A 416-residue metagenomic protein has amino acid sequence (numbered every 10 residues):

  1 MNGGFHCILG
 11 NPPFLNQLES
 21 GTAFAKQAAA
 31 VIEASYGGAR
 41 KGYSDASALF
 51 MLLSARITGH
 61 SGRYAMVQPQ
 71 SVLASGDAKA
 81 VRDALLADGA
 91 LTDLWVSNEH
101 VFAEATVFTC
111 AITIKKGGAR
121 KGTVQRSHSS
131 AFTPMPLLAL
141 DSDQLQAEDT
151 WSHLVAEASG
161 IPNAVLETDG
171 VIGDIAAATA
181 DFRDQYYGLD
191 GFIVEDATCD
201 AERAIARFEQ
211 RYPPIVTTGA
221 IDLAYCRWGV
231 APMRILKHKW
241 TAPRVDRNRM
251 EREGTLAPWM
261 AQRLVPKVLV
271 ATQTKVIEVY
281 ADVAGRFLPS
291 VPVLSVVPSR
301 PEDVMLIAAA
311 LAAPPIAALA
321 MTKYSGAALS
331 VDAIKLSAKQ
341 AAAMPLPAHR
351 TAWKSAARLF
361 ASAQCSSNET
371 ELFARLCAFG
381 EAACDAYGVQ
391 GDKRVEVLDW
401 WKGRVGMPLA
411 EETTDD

Functional and structural regions predicted by a protein language model:
M1-A201, L288-P292: Signature of N6-adenine DNA methyltransferases within the class I
G3, C7, N11, G42-L49 (+16 more regions): Generic recognition of stable, solvent-exposed alpha-helical segments in well-folded globular domains
G4, E148-V194, R211-Y212, V216-G219 (+1 more regions): Non-catalytic DNA-recognition/assembly elements of restriction-modification systems
I8-N11, L15, L53-I57, A84 (+9 more regions): Generic, well-ordered alpha-helical scaffold segments in large soluble proteins
G37-S44, Q68-S75, A206, L256 (+4 more regions): Short, charged/polar micro-motifs that form catalytic or ligand-binding hotspots
A48, A55-T58, A164-S355: Polybasic, glycine- and aromatic-enriched phosphate-binding surface used to engage nucleic acids
W95-E99, T322-A328, F373: A generic structural motif
K121-S127, R227-W228, K354-R358: Short, charged, solvent-exposed linker or helix-capping segments at domain edges/interfaces that act as flexible hinges
